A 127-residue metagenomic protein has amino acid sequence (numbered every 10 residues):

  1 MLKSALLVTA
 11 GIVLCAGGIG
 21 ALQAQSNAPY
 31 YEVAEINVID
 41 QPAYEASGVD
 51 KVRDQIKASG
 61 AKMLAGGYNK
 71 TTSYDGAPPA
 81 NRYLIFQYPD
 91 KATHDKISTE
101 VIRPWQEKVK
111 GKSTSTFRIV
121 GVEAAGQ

Functional and structural regions predicted by a protein language model:
M1-T9: Bacterial N-terminal signal peptides that target proteins for export
V8-G17: Bacterial N-terminal signal peptides
G18-K96, V120-Q127: Short S/T/G/P-rich N-terminal loop/turn motif that feeds into the first structured element of a domain
T99: Phosphate-coordinating loops and pocket residues in cytosolic domains that bind phosphorylated ligands
I102-K110: A common structural junction motif
G111-G121: Contiguous mixed-secondary-structure segments that line small-molecule binding/active-site clefts of soluble domains
